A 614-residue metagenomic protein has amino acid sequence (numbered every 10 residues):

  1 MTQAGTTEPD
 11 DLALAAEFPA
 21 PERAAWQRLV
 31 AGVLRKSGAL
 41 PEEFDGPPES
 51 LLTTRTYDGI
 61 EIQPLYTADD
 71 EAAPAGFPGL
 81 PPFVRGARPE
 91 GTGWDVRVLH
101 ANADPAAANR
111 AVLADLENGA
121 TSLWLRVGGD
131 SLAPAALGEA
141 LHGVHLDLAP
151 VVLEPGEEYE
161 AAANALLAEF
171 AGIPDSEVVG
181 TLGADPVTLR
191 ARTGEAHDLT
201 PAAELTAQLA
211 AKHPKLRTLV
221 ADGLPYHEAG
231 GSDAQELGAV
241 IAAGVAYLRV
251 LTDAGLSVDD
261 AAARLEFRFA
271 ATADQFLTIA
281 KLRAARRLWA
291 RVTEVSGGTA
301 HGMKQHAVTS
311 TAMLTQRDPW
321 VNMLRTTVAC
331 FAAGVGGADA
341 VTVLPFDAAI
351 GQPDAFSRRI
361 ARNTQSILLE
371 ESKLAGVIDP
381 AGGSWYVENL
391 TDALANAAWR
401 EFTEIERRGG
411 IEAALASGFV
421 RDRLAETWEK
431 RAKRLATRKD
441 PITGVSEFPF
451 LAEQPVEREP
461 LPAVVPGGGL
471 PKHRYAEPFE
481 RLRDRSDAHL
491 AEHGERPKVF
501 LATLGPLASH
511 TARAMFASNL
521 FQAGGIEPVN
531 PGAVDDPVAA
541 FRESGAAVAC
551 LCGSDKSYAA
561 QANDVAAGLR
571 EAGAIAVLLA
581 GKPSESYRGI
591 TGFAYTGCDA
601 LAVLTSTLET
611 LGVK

Functional and structural regions predicted by a protein language model:
M1-D274, S296, K304, A340 (+8 more regions): Catalytic alpha/beta active-site cores
T2-A13, Y247, E266-E447, A576-P583 (+1 more regions): Active-site capping/gating regions of soluble enzymes
T2-R28, S37-A39, P48-T54, D58-V84 (+3 more regions): Intrinsic disorder at enzyme termini
W26, V30, L137, L166 (+10 more regions): Generic structural signal of hydrophobic/aromatic residues within well-ordered alpha-helices of folded domains
F44, D104, T278, L282 (+4 more regions): Charged, low-complexity surface patches
A114, Q208, A332, E447-F448 (+2 more regions): Hydrophobic/aromatic ligand-binding patch that stacks against planar heteroaromatic rings of cofactors or nucleotides
A348-A349, S384-N389, L501-L507, V538 (+1 more regions): A short beta-alpha structural unit
D379, L490-E492, F541: Replace "in large, NTP-powered and nucleic-acid-processing enzymes" with "in large, NTP-powered factors and other
